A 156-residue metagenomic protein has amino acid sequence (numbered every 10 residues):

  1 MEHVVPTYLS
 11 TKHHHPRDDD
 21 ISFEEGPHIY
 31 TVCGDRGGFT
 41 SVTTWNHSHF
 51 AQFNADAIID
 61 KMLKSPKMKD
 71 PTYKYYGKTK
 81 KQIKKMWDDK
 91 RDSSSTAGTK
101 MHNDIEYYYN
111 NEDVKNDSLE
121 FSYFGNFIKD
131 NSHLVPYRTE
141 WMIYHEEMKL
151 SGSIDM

Functional and structural regions predicted by a protein language model:
M1-K100: Charged, glycine-rich intrinsically disordered N-terminal tails and low-complexity linkers that flank
E2-K12, D20, P27, M86-M156: Catalytic cores of nuclease domains that cleave nucleic-acid phosphodiester backbones
